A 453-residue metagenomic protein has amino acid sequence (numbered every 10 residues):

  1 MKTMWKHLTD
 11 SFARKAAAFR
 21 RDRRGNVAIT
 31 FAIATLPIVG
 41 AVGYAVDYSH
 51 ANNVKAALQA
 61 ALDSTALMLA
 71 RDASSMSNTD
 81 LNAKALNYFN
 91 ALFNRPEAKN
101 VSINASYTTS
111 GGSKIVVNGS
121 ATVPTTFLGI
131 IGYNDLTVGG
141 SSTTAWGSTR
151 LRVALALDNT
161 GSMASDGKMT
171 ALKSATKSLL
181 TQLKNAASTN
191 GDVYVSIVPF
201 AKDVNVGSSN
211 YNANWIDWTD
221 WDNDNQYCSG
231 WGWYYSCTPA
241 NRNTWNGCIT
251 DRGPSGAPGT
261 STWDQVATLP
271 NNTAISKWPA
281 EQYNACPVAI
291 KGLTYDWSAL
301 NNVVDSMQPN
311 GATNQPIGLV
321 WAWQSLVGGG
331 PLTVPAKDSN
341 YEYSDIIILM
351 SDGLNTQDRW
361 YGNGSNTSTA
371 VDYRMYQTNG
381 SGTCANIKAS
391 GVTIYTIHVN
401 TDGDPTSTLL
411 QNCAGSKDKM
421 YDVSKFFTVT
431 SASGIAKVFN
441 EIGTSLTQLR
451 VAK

Functional and structural regions predicted by a protein language model:
M1-R24: N-terminal leader/signal peptides at the extreme start of proteins
K2, H7, A45, S49-N52 (+10 more regions): Short amphipathic secondary-structure patches
R24-T35: N-terminal signal-anchor/signal peptide hydrophobic helix marking the start of the first transmembrane segment
G40-D47, G147-L172, T176, L349-Q357: MIDAS-like acidic motif and immediate structural context at the N-terminus of von Willebrand factor A/I domains
V54, S162-Y194, A201-D203, D217-D220 (+8 more regions): …and closely analogous acidic/polar surface helices at protein-protein or active-site interfaces in A-domain-like
D72-S75, G207-V320, S416, M420-V423 (+1 more regions): Short, charged loop segments at secondary-structure junctions
A156-T160, L172, F200, A322 (+3 more regions): DG-centered beta-turn motif at the end of beta-strands
K337-S344, G353-S416: VWA/integrin I-like adhesion module and closely mimicked acidic/polar interface patches used
